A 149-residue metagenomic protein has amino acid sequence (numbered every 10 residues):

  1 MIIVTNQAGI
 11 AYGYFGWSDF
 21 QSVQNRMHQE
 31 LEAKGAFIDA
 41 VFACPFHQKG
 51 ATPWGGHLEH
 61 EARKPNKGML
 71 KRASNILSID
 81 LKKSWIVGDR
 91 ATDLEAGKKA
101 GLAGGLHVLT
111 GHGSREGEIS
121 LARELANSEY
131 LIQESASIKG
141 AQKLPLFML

Functional and structural regions predicted by a protein language model:
M1-V4, Y14, Q24-M27, A43: Short Lys/Arg-rich amphipathic alpha-helical segments
I3-N6, I86: Acidic beta-strand-to-loop metal/phosphate-binding motif
T5-A11, C44-K49: Short, charge-patterned binding micro-sites
G9-F15, L94: Short, solvent-exposed loop/turn segments at secondary-structure junctions
S18-D39, Q48-I86, R90-L149: Asp-based, Mg2+/Mn2+-dependent phosphohydrolase catalytic module
